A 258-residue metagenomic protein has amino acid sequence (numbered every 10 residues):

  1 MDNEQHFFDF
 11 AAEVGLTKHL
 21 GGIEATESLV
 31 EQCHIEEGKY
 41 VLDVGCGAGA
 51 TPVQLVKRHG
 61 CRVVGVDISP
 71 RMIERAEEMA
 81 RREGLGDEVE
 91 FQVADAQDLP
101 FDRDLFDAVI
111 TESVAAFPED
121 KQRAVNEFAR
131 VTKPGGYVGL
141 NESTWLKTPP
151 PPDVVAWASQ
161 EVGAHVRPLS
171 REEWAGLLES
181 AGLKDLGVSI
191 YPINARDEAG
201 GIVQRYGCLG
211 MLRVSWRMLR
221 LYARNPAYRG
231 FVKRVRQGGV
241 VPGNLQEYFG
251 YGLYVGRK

Functional and structural regions predicted by a protein language model:
H19-E37: Conserved alpha-helix/loop element of class I SAM-dependent methyltransferases that forms part of the SAM/SAH-binding
L42-V44, A48-D98: Class I SAM-dependent methyltransferase SAM/SAH-binding core
Q97-A108: A short acidic, Gly/Pro-enriched loop at the edge of an enzyme's catalytic core that lines a small-molecule cofactor
A108-D120: A short SAM/SAH-binding and catalytic strip from SAM-dependent methyltransferases
Q122-Y137: A short glycine-rich, Lys/Arg-flanked "PGG" loop and its adjoining helix->strand segment in the class I
S143-H165: Short, glycine-/aromatic-enriched active-site segment of Class I SAM-dependent methyltransferases
V166-A181: Short alpha-helix
G187-K258: Conserved Class I S-adenosyl-L-methionine
